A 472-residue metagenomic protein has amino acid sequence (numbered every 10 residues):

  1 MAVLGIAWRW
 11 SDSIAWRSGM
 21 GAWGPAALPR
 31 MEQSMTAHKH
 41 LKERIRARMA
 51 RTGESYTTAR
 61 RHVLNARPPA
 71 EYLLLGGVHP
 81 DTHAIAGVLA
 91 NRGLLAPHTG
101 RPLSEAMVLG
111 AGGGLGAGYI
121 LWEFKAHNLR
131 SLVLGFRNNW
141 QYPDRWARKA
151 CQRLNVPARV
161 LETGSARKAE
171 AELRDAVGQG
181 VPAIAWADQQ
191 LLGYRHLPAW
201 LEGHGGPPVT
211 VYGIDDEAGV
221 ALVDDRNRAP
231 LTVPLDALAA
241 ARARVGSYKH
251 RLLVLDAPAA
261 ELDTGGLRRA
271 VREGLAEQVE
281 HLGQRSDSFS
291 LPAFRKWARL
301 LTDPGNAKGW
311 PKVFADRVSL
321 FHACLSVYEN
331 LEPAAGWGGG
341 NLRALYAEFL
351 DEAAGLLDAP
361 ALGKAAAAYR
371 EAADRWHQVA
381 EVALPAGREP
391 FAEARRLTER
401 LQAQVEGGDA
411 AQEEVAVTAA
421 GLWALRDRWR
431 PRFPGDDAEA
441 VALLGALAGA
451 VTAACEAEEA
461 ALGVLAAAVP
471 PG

Functional and structural regions predicted by a protein language model:
A2-W8: Extreme N-terminal basic, low-complexity initiation segments that serve as generic localization/processing leaders
W16-S34: Short, Lys/Arg-enriched N-terminal segments with co-localized hydrophobic residues within the first ~10-30 amino acids
E32-T36, L74-G77, G336: A short, ordered amphipathic alpha-helix with a cationic face
Q33-A66: C-terminal alpha-helical interaction appendages
A70-G93, T99, L103-L262, A466: Conserved active-site-adjacent core of cysteine acyl-enzyme catalytic domains
D216-A335, F349: Noncatalytic regulatory segments and standalone regulatory/sensor domains
V327-G472: Charged, long alpha-helical assembly modules
